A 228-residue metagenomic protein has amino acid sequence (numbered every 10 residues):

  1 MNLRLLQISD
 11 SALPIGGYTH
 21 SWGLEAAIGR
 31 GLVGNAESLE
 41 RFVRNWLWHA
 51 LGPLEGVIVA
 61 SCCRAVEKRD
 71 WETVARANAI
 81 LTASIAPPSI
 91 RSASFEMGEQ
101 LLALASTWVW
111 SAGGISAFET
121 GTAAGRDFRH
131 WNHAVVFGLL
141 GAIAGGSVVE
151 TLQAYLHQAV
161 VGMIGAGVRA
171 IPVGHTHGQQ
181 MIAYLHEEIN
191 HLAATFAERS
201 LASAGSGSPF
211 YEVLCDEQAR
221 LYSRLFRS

Functional and structural regions predicted by a protein language model:
L3-P14, V43-H49, A83-I90, T120-D127 (+2 more regions): A short glycine/serine-rich beta->alpha loop
R4-W71: Glycine/small-residue-rich interface belts in oligomeric ring/scaffold proteins and their assembly partners
P14-I15, T19, L51, I58 (+9 more regions): Short, contiguous, pocket-lining structural segments that sit at or immediately flank catalytic/ligand-binding sites
R30-E37, W108-I115, A144-T151, A170-H177: Inter-helical turn/loop segments and adjacent helix faces that build the functional surface of alpha-helical bundle
L32, A36, A154-S228: C-terminal auxiliary extensions adjacent to catalytic cores
G56, S61, K68-A144: Internal, conserved structured core segments that host functional sites
R126-G174: A contiguous pocket-lining binding segment that forms or flanks enzyme active sites
